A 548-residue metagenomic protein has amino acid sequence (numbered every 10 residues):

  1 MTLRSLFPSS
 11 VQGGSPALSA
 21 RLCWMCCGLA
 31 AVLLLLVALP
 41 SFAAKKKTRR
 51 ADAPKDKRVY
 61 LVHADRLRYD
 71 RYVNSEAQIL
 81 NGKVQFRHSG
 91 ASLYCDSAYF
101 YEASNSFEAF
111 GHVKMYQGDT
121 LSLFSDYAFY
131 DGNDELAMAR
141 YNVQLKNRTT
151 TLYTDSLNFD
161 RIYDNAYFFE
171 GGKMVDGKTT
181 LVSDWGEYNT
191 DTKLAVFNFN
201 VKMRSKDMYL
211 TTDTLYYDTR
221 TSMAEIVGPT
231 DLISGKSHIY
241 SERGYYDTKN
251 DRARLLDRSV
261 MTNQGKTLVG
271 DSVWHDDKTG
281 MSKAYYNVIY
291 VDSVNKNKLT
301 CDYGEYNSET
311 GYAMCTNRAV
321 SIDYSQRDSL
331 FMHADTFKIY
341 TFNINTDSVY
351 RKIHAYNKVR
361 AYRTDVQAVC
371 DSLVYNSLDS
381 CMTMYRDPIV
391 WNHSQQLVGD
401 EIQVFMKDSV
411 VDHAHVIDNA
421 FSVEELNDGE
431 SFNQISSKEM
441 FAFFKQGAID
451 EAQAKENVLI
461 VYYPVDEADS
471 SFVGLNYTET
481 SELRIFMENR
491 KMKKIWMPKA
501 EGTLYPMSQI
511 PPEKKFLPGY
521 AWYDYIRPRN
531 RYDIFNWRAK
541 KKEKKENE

Functional and structural regions predicted by a protein language model:
M1-T48, N547-E548: Bacterial Sec-dependent N-terminal signal peptides
F42-E548: N-terminal amphipathic/hydrophobic interface segments
